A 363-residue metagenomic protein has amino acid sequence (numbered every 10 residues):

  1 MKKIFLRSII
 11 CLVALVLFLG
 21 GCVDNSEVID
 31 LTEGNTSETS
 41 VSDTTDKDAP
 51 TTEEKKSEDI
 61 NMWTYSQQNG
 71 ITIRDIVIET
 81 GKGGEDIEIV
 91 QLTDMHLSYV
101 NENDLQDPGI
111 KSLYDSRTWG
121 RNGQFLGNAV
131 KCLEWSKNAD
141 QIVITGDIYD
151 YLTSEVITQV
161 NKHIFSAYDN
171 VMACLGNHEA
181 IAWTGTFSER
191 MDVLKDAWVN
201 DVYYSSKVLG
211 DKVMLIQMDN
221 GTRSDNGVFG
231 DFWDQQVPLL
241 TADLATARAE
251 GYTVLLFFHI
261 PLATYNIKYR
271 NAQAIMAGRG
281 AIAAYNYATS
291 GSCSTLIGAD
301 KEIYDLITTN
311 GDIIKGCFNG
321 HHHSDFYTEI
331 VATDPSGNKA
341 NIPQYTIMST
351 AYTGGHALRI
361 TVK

Functional and structural regions predicted by a protein language model:
M1-I9: Bacterial N-terminal signal peptides that target proteins for export
L19-G21: C-terminal motif of bacterial Sec signal peptides marking the signal peptidase cleavage site
V23-N25: Bacterial signal peptide processing site
I29-K55: Ser/Thr/Gly/Pro-rich low-complexity, disordered linker/stalk segments of secreted and cell-surface proteins
D48-S154: N-terminal active-site segment of His-dependent metallophosphoesterases
N61-G81, T153-Y252, R279-A284, E302-T309 (+2 more regions): Extended active-site neighborhood of metal-dependent phosphoesterases/phosphodiesterases
Q91-T93, Q141-D147, V171-N177, M218 (+4 more regions): Active-site neighborhood of phospho(di)ester-bond hydrolases with catalytic His/Asp-centered motifs
A247-K315: Active-site-proximal segments of metal-dependent phosphoesterases and phosphodiesterases across multiple
